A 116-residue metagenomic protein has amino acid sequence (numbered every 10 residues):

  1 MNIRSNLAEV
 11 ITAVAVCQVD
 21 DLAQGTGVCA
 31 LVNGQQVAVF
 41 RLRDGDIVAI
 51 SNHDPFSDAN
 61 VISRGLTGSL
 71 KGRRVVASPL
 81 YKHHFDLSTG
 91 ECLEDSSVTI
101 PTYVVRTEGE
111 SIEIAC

Functional and structural regions predicted by a protein language model:
M1-A15, V19: A boundary/linker detector
E9, L22-Q24, R73-V75: Short hydrophobic/aromatic-rich motifs at helix boundaries and adjacent loops
V14, A23-C29: Short, hydrophobic/aromatic-rich segments at coil-to-beta transitions
G27-C116: Rieske [2Fe-2S] iron-sulfur-binding domain
